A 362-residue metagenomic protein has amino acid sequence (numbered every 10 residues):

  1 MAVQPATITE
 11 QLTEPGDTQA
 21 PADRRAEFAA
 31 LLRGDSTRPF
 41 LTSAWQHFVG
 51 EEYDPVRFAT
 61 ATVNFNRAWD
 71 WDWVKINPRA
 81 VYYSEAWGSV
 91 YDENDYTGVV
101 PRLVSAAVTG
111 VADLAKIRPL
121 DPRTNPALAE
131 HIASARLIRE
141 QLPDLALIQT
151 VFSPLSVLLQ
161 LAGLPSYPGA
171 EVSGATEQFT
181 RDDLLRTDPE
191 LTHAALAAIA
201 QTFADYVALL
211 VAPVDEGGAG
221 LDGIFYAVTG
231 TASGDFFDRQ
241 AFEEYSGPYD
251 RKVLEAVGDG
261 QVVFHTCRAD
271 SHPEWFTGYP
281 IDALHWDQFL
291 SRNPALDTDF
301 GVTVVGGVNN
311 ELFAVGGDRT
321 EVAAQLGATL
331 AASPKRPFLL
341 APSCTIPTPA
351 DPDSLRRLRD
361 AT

Functional and structural regions predicted by a protein language model:
A2-V49, A61, A127-T362: Active-site loop segments of alpha/beta catalytic cores
D23, D54-P55, A107-D113, D318: Intrinsic-disorder/low-complexity, polar/charged segments
E27-L31, F58-T62, V81-V111: Glycine-rich, positively charged N-terminal anion/phosphate-binding segment
W45, W69-W73, W87, Y96 (+2 more regions): A residue-identity detector for tryptophan
D54-S84: Segments that shape or occlude catalytic/ligand-binding pockets
P55-V56, Y83, W87-G88, R319 (+1 more regions): Conserved strand-to-helix beginnings and helix N-cap segments that scaffold or border functional pockets
K75-T97, A112-R123, L221-Q240, S343-T345: Glycine-rich, proline-tolerant flexible connector loops at the mouths of alpha/beta enzymes
T97-Q141: A gly/proline- and charged-residue-enriched helix-loop-helix capping module
